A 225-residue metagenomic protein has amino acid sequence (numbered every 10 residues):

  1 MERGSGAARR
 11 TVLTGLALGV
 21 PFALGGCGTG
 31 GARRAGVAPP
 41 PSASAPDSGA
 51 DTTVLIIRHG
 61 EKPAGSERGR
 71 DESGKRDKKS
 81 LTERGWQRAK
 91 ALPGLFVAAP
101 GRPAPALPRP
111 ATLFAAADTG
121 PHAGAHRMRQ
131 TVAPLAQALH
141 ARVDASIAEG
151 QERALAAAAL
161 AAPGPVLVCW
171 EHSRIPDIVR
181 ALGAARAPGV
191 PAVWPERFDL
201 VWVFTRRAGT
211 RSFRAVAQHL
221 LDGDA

Functional and structural regions predicted by a protein language model:
M1-A7, T14-L24: N-terminal secretory signal peptides
R9-R10, R58: Short, cationic motifs built from Arg/Lys/His that form the positively charged side of catalytic pockets
L13-T14, L92: General helical structural elements
G28-G30: Bacterial signal peptide processing site
R33-G36, A43-P163, R174-A225: Active-site-proximal alpha-helix that buttresses catalytic centers in soluble enzyme cores
V168: The feature captures the conserved acid-bearing segment of alpha/beta-hydrolase catalytic domains
E171: Short loop/turn segments immediately following the C-termini of beta-strands
